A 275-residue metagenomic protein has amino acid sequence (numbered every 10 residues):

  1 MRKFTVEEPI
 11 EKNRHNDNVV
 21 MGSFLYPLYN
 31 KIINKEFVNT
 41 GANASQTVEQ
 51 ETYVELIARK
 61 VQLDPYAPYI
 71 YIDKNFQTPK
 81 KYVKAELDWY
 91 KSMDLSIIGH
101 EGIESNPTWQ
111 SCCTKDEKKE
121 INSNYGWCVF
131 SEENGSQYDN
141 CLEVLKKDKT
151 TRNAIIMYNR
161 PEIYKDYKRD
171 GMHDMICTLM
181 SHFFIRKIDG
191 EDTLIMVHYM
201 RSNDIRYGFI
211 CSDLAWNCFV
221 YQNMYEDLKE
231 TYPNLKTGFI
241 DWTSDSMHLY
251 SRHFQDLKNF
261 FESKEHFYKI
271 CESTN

Functional and structural regions predicted by a protein language model:
M1-N275: Terminal, non-catalytic protein-protein interaction segments that mediate quaternary/complex assembly
